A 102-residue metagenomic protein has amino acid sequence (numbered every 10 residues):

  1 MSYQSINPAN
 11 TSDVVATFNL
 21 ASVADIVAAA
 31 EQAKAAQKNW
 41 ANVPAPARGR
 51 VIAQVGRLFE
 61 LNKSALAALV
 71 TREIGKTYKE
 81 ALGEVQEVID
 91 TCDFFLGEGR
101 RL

Functional and structural regions predicted by a protein language model:
M1-S2: Short, small/polar residue-rich loop motifs at catalytic or cofactor-binding pockets
S5-I6, T11-L102: Glycine-rich loop-to-alpha-helix module at the N-terminal edge of alpha/beta enzyme cores
